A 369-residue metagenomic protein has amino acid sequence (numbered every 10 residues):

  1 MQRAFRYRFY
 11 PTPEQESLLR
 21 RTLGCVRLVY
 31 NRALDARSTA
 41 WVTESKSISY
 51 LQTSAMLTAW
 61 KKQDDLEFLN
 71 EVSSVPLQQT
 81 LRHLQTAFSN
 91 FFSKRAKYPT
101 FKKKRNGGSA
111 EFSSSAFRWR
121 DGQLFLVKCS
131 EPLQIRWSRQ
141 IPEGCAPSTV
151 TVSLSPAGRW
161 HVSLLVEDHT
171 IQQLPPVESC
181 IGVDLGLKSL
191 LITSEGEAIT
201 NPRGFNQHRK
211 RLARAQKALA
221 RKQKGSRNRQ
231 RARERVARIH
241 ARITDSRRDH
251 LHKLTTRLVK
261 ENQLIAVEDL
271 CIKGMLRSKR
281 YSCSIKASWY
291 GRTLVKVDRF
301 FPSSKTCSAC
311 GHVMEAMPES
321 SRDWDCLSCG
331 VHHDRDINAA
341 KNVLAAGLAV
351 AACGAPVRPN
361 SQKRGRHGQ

Functional and structural regions predicted by a protein language model:
M1-L77: Gly/serine-rich nucleotide phosphate-binding loop at the start of the catalytic core of nucleotide/ADP-ribose-handling
R3-R6, S17, P142-C145, S155-Q369: Positively charged, helix-rich recognition surfaces that bind polyanionic ligands
R21, W137, T193-S194: Short, glycine/acidic-enriched capping/hinge loops at junctions between secondary-structure elements
A33, T80-F91, I337-G347: Stable alpha-helical structural segments in soluble proteins, enriched in small hydrophobic residues
L34-W41, F88, F92-P99, D168 (+2 more regions): Long, hydrophobic, amphipathic alpha-helical segments used as structural scaffolds
L51-S155: Acidic carboxylate diad motif detector
